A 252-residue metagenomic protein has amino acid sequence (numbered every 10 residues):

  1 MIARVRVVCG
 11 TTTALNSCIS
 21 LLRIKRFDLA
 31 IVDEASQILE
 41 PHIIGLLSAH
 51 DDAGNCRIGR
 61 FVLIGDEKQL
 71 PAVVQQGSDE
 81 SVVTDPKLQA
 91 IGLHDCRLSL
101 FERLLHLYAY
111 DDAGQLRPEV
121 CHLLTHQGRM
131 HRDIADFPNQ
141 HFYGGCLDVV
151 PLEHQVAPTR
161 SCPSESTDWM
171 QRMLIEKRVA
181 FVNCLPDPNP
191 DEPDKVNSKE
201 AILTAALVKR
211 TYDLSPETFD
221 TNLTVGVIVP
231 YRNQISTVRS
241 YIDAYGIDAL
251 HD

Functional and structural regions predicted by a protein language model:
M1-A14, D252: Inter-Walker segment of RecA-like/P-loop motor cores
T13-L15, L21-D252: Conserved helicase motor core of SF1/SF2 NTP-dependent helicases
